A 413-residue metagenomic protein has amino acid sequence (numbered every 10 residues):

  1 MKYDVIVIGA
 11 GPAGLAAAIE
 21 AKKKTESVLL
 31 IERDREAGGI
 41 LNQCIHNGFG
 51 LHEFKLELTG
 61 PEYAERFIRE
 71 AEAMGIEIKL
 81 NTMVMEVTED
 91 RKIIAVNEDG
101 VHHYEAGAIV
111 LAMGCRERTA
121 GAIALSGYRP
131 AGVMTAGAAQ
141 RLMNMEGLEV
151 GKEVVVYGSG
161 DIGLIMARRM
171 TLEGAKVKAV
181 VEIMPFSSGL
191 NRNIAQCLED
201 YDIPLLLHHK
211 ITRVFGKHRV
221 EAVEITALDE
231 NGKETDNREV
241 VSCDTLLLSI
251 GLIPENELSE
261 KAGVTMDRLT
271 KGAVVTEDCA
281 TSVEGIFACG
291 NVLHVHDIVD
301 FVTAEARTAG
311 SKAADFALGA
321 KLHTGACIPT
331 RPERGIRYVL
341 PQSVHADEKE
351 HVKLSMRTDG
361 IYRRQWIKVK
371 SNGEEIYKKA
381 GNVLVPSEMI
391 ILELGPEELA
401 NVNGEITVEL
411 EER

Functional and structural regions predicted by a protein language model:
M1-D4, L80, A314-R413: Rossmann-like nucleotide/phosphate-binding core characteristic of flavoprotein oxidoreductases
M1-I8, E65-E153, D229-D236, L247 (+1 more regions): FAD-binding core/adjacent interface of flavoenzyme oxidoreductases
Y3-R66, E70, R141, V150-I194 (+1 more regions): Beta1-alpha1 glycine-rich phosphate/pyrophosphate-binding loop at the start of Rossmann-like nucleotide-binding domains
F54-E57, P61, R129, M184 (+3 more regions): Hydrophobic alpha-helical scaffolding
R66, A71-T88, I93-A95, T171-E257 (+1 more regions): A Rossmann-like FAD-binding core segment of flavoenzymes
H102, L111-L205, T212-R219, G285 (+1 more regions): Predominantly flavin-linked oxidoreductase catalytic cores and closely associated redox partners
V133-M143, T245-H296: FAD-site-proximal beta/loop scaffold in flavoenzymes
C289-E333: A conserved FAD-binding loop/helix module that cradles the flavin
